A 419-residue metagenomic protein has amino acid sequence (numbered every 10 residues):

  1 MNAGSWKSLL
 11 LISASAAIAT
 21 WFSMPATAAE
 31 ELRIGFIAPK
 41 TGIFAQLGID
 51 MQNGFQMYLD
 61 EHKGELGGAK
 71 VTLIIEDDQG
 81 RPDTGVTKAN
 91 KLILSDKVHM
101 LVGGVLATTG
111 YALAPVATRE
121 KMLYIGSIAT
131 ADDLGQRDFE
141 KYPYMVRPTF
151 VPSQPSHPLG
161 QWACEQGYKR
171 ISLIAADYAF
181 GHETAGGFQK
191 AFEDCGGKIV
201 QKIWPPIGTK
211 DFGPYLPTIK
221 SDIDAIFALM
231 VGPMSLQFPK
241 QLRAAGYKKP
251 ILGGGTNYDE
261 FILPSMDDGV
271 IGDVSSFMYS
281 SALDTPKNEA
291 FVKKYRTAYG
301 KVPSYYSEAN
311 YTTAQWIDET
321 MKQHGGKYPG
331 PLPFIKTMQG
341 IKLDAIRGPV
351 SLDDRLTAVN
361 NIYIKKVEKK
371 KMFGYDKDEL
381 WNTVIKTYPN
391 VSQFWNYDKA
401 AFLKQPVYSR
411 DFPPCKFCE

Functional and structural regions predicted by a protein language model:
M1-S13, W21: Bacterial N-terminal signal peptides that target proteins for export
W21-A28: Sec/Tat signal peptide C-region and signal peptidase I cleavage site
E31, Q46-M51, E61, E65-Q136 (+2 more regions): Beta-alpha junction/loop-to-helix N-cap segments that form part of ligand/metal-binding clefts
L32, Q339-E419: Solvent-exposed, acidic/polar segments of extracytosolic/periplasmic ligand-binding ectodomains
G35-Q56, E76-D83, V105-L106, I174-H182 (+2 more regions): Extracytoplasmic "Venus flytrap"
T87, A131-D133, Y142-G246, S281-A290: Extracellular/periplasmic Venus flytrap/periplasmic-binding protein
L92-V105, I125-S127, S172-A175, Q201 (+4 more regions): Periplasmic-binding protein-like
G187, G232, Q237, L283-I341: Extracellular/periplasmic ligand-binding modules, especially the Venus flytrap/periplasmic-binding
